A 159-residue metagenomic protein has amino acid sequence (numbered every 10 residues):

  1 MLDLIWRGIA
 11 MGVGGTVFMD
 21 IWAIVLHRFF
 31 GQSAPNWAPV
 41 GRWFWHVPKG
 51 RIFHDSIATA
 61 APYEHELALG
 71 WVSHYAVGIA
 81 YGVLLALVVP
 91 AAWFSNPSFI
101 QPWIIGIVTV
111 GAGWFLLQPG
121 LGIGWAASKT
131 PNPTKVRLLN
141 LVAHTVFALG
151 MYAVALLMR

Functional and structural regions predicted by a protein language model:
M1-R159: Juxtamembrane/disordered regions of integral membrane proteins
